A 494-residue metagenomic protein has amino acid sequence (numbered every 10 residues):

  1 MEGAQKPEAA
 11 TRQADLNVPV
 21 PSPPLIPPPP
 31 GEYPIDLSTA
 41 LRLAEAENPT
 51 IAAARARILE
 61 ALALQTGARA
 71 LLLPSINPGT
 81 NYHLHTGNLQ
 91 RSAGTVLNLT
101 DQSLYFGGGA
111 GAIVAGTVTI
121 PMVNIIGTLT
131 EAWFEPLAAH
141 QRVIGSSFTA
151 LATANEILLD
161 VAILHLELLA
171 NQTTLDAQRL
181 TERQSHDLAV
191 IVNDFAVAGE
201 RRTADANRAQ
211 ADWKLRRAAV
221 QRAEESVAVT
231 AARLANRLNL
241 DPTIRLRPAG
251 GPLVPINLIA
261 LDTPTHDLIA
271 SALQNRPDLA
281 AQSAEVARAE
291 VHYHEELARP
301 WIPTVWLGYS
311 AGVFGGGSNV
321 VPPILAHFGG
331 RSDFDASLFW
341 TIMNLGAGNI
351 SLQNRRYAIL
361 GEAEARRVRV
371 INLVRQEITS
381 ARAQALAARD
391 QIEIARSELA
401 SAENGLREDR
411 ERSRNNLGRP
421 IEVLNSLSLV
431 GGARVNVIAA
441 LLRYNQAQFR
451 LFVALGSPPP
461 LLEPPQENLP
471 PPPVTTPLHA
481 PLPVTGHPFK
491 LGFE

Functional and structural regions predicted by a protein language model:
M1-K6, T86, P242, R367 (+2 more regions): Acidic, low-complexity, intrinsically disordered peripheral segments
D15-L43, E47: Regulatory alphaC helix of protein kinase catalytic domains
P24-E32, G79-I125, G251-D262, Y293-A298 (+2 more regions): Small/polar, glycine/serine/threonine/aspartate-rich low-complexity segments that form flexible
A40, E47, A54, I125 (+23 more regions): Amphipathic alpha-helical coiled-coil segments and their boundaries
R42-A52, L59-S75, G87, G109-H140 (+9 more regions): A glycine-/polar-enriched beta->alpha junction
A150, A154-S271, Q384, A388 (+5 more regions): Periplasmic alpha-helical coiled-coil/stalk elements that build and connect Gram-negative outer-membrane
A223, P277, A284, A440: Metallo-beta-lactamase
L338, R356, A363, A385-A388 (+9 more regions): Hydrophobic, well-ordered secondary-structure elements that form the walls of internal hydrophobic environments
